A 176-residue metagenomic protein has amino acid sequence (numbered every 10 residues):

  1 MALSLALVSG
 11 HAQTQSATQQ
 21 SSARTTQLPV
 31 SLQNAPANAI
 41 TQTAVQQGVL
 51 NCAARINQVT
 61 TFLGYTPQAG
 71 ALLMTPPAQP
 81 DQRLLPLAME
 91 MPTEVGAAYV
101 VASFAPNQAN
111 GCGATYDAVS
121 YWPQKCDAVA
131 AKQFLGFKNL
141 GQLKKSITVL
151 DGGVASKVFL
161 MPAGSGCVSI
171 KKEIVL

Functional and structural regions predicted by a protein language model:
M1-A6: Bacterial N-terminal signal peptides
L7-S9, I56, L63, A71-M74 (+4 more regions): Mature, folded catalytic cores of secreted/periplasmic enzymes
G10-S16: Boundary at the C-terminal end of the N-terminal hydrophobic targeting segment
S21-N107, E173-L176: N-terminal secretory signal peptides
Q42-A44, F104, A118, K157-M161: Secretory-pathway extracellular proteins and peptide precursors enriched for disulfide-bonded cysteines
V49-A53, A114-Y116, C126, S165-K172: Short, structured motif recognition centered on aromatic/hydrophobic residues
T93-K145: Long, charged/polar, surface-exposed segments that mediate recognition or autoinhibition
V149-G164: Short, exposed beta-strand-loop hairpins at the edges of beta-sheets in extracellular/periplasmic proteins
